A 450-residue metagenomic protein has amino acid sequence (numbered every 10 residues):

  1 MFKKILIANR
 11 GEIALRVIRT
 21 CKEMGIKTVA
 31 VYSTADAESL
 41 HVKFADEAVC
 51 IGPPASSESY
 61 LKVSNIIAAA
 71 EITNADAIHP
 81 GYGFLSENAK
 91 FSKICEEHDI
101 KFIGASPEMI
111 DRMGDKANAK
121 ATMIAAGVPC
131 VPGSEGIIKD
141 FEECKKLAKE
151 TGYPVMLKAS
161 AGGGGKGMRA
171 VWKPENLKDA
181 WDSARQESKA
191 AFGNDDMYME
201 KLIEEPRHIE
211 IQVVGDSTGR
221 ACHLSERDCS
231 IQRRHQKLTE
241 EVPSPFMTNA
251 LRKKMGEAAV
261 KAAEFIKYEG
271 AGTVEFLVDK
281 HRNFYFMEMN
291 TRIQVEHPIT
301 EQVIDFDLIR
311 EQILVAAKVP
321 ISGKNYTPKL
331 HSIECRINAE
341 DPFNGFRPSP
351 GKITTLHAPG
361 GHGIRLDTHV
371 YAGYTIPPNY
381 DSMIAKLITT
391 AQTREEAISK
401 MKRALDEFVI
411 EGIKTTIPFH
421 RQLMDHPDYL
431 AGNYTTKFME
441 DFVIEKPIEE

Functional and structural regions predicted by a protein language model:
M1-A126, I138-K146, E396: ATP-binding N-terminal substructure of ATP-dependent carboxylate-amine bond-forming enzymes
I7-E23, A48-C50, E71-T73, E96 (+4 more regions): ATP-dependent carboxylate activation and anion-phosphoryl transfer catalytic cores that bind Mg-ATP to form
E38-S39, E87-N88, M113, D140-E142 (+5 more regions): Short secondary-structure boundary/hinge segments and terminal tails
I110-M113, M123, M156, M168 (+1 more regions): Methionine-biased hydrophobic packing positions in alpha-helices, especially within tandem helical repeat solenoids
G133-S134: Conserved beta3 strand of the protein kinase N-lobe
K146-M156: Acidic/histidine-enriched active-site and ligand-binding environments that engage anionic O-linkages
A159: N-terminal nucleotide-binding beta1-loop-alpha1 segment
